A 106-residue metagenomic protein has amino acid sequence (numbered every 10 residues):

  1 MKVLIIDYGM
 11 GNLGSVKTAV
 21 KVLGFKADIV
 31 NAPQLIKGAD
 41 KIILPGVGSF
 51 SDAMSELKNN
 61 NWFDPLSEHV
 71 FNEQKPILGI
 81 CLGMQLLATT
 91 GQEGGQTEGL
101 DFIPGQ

Functional and structural regions predicted by a protein language model:
M1-L4: Extreme N-terminal starter segment of soluble prokaryotic enzymes
G24: Short glycine-rich hinge loops at helix-strand junctions in the catalytic core of two-component histidine kinases
A39: An anion/phosphate-binding loop that grips the pyrophosphate of nucleotide cofactors and donors
I43-P45: Structural motif
G48-Q106: Cysteine-nucleophile active-site neighborhood
